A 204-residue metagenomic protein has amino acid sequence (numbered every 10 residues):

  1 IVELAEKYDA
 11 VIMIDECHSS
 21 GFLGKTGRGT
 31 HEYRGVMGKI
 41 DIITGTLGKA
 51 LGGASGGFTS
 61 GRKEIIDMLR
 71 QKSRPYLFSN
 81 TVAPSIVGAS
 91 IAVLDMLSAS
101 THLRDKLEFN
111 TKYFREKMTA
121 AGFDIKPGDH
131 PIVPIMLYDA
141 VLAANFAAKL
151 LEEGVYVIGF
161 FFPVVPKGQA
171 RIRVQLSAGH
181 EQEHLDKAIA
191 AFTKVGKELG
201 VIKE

Functional and structural regions predicted by a protein language model:
I1-D9, L142-A143, E183: Active-site core of PLP-dependent enzymes with the aminotransferase class I/II
K7-Y8, A121, E153, L199: Helix C-cap/helix->beta junction micro-motif
Y8-V11, H18, L23-D129, L142: Active-site C-terminal subdomain of aminotransferase-like
D105-F114, T119-G154, V164, G168-Q169 (+1 more regions): Conserved PLP-binding catalytic core of the aspartate aminotransferase-like
E152-V155, V164-E204: PLP-dependent enzyme catalytic core of the Aspartate aminotransferase-like
F160-F161: Cytosolic Rossmann-like ligand/nucleotide-binding regulatory domains
